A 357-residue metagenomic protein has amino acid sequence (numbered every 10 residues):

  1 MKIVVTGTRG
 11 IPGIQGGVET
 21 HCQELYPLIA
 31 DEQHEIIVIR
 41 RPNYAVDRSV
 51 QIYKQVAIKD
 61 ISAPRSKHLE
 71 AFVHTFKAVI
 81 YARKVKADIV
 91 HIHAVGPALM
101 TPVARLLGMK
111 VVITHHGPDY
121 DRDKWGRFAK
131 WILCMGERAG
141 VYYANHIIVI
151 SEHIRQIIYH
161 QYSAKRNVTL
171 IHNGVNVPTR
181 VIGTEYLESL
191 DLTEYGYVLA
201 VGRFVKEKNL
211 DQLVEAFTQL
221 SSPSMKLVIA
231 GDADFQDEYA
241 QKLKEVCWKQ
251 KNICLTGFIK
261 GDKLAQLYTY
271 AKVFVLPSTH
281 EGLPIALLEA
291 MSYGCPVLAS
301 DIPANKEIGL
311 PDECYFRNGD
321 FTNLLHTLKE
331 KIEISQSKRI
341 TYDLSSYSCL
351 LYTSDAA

Functional and structural regions predicted by a protein language model:
V4-T6, D191-K208, V214-T218, V228: Conserved donor-binding/catalytic core segment of Leloir-type glycosyltransferases
R48-V50, K226-N252, K263: Short, structured helix-loop element that forms part of the nucleotide-activated donor/catalytic region
I80-R83, L106, K130-I147, L243: Membrane-proximal helix-turn-helix segments that form the acceptor-binding/catalytic region of lipid-linked
H153, G174: Carbohydrate-associated surface elements
T279: Aromatic "clamp/platform" in nucleotide-sugar-dependent glycosyltransferases that forms part of the donor/acceptor
P296-A299: Short hydrophobic beta-strand element within catalytic cores of glycosyltransferases and related nucleotide-activated
C314-F321, K329-S335: Conserved acidic donor-binding segment of nucleotide-sugar-dependent glycosyltransferases
Y352-A357: Conserved small/polar residues in nucleotide/adenosyl-binding loops
